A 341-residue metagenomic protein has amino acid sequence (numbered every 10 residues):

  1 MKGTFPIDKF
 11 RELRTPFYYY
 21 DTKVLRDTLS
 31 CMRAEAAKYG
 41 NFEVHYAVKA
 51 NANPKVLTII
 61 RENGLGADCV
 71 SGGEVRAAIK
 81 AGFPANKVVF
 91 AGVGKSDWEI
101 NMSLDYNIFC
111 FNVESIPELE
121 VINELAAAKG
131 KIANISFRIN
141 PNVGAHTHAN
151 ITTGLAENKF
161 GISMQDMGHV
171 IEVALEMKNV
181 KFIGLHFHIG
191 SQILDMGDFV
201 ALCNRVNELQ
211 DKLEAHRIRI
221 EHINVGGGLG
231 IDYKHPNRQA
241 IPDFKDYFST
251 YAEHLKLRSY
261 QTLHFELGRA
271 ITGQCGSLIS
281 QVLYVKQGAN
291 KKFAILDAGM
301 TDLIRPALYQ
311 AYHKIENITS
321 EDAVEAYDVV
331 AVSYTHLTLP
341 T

Functional and structural regions predicted by a protein language model:
M1-A133, E172-K181, E208-A215, R219: A charged N-terminal "starter" segment
L25, K49, S71, S103 (+5 more regions): Conserved, mostly hydrophobic/aromatic
V48-A52, G73-E74, G94-K95, S115-P117 (+5 more regions): Active-site-proximal loop/turn and secondary-structure-junction residues that shape catalytic pockets, frequently
E99, P117-E120, E124, D211 (+4 more regions): Active-site neighborhoods and metal-handling regions in enzymes and metal-associated proteins
N142-Y284: Active-site loop/helix belt of alpha/beta enzymes
Y312-I318: Polar, glycine-rich mid-to-C-terminal structural blocks that act as macromolecule-binding/assembly scaffolds
D322-Y334: Short, basic/aromatic beta-hairpin or loop at an interaction surface
T335-T341: Conserved small/polar residues in nucleotide/adenosyl-binding loops
